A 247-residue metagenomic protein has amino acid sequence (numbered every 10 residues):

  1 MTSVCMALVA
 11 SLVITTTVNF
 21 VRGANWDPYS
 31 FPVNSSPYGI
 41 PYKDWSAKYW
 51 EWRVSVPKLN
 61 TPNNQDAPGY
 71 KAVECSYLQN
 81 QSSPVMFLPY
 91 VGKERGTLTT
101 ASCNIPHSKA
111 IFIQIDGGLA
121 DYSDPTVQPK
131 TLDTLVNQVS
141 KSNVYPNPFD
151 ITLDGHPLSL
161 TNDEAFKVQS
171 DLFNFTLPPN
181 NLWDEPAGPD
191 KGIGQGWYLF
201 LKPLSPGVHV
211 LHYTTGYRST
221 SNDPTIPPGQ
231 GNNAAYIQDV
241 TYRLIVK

Functional and structural regions predicted by a protein language model:
V4-T15: Bacterial N-terminal signal peptides
T15-N25: Sec-dependent signal peptide cleavage junction
G23-S82, Y236-Q238, L244-K247: N-terminal segment immediately downstream of the Sec signal-peptide cleavage site in secreted/extracellular proteins
P84-N181: Extracellular-facing segments of soluble proteins and assemblies that are Gly/Ser/Thr-biased and enriched in aromatics
S108, L119, T131-S140, S219-K247: Extended, polar beta-sheet/loop recognition surfaces of beta-rich domains that mediate binding to diverse ligands
I113, I151-D154, P206-T215: Short, well-structured beta-strand segments within conserved domains
F173-Y198: Aromatic sugar-binding surface patches on proteins that engage polysaccharides or sugar-phosphate polymers
L201-L204: Short, flexible loop/turn segments at beta-strand junctions in immunoglobulin-like and fibronectin type III
